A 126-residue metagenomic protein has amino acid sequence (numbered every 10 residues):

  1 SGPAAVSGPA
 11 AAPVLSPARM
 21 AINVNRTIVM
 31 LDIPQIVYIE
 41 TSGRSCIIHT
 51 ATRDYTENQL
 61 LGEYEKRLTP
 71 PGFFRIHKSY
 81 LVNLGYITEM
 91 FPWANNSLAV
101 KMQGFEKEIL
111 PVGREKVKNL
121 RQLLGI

Functional and structural regions predicted by a protein language model:
S1-P111: Conserved binding/recognition cores within well-folded domains
